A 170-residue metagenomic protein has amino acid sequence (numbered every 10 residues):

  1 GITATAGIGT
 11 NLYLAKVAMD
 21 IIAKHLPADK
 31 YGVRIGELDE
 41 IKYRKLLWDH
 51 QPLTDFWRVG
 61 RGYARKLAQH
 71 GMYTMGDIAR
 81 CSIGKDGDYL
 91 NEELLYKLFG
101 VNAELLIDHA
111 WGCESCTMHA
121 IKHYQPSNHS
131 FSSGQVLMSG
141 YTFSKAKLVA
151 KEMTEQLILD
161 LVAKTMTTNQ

Functional and structural regions predicted by a protein language model:
G1-D108, M118: Gly/Gly-Pro- and Ser/Thr-rich, intrinsically disordered tail segments characteristic of DNA damage-repair and tolerance
R65-Q170: DNA-contacting surface of Y-family translesion DNA polymerases
